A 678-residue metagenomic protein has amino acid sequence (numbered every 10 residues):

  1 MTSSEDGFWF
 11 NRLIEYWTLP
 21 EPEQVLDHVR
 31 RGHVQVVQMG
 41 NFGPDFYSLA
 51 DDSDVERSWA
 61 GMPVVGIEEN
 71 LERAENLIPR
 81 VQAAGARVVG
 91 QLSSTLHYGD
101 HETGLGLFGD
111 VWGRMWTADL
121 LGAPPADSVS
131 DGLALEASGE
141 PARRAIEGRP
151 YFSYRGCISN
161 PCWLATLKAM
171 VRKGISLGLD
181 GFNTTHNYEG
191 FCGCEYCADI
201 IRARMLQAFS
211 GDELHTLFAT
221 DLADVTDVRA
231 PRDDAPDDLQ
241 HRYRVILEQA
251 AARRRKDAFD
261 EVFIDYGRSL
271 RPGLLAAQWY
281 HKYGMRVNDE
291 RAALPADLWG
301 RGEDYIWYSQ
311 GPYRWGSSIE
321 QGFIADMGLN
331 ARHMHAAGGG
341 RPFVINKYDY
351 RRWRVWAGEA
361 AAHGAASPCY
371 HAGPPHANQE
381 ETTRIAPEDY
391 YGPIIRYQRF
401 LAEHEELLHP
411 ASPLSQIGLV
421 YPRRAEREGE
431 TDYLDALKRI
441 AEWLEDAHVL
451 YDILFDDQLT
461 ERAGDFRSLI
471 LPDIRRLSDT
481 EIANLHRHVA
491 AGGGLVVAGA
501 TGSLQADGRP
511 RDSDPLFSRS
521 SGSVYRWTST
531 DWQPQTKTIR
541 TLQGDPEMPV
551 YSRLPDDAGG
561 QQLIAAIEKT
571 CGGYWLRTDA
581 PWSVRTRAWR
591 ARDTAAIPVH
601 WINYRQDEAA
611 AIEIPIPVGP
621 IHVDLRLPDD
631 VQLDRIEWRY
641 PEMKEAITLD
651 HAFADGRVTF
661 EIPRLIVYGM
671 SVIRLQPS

Functional and structural regions predicted by a protein language model:
M1-V25: Boundary/entry segment of secreted carbohydrate-active catalytic domains
E21-D54, G174-G181, G302-I306, A357 (+3 more regions): Catalytic domains of carbohydrate-active enzymes, especially glycoside hydrolases
D27-H33, I78-A84, A296-R301, H335-A336 (+1 more regions): Acidic (Asp/Glu)-rich catalytic clusters
H28, T117-A325: Polysaccharide-binding and catalytic clefts of secreted carbohydrate-active enzymes
R30-L177, Y188-G193: Acidic/aromatic-lined carbohydrate-recognition and catalytic surfaces of CAZymes acting on diverse glycans
D51-A60, E102-A118, Y196-I200, R291-A293 (+5 more regions): Short low-complexity, flexible loop/linker segments enriched in glycine and/or proline with clustered acidic
E56-L77, A86, E189-A223, Q379-E405: Short acidic, glycine/proline-enriched helix-loop-strand junctions
V88, V228-A235, L239, R253 (+2 more regions): Carbohydrate-binding surfaces of carbohydrate-active enzymes
